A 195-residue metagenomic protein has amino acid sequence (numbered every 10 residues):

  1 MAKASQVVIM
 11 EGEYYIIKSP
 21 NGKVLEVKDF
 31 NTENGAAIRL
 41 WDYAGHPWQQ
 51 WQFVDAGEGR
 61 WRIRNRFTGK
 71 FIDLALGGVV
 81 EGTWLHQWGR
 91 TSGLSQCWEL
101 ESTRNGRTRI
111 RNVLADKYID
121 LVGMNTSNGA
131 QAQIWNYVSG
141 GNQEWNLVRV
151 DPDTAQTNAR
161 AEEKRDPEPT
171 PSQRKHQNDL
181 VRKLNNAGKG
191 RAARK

Functional and structural regions predicted by a protein language model:
M1-K195: Lectin-like carbohydrate-binding module/patch detector with strong preference for beta-trefoil
